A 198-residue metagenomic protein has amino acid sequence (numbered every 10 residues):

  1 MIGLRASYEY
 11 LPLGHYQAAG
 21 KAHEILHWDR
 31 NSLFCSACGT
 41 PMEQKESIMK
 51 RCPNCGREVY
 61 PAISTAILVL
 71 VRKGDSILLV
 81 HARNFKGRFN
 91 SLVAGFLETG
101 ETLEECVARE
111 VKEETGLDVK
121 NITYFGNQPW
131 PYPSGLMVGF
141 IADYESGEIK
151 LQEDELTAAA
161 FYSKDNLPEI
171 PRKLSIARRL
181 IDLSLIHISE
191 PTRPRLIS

Functional and structural regions predicted by a protein language model:
M1-S32, K86-N90, Y132, Q152-S189: Nudix hydrolase/Nudix homology domain
L33, E46-L92, F96, D118-V119 (+1 more regions): N-terminal strand-loop-strand
S36: Local cysteine-cluster metal-coordination motifs and their immediate loop/turn environment, predominantly Fe-S cluster
G39-M42, V59: Cys/His-rich microdomains that often coordinate metals
I67, L136-V138, T157: Change "...and in nucleic-acid phosphodiester-cleaving endonucleases..." to "...and in nucleic-acid processing enzymes
S91-G126, F140, E148: The catalytic Nudix box helix
Q128-K150: Active-site-adjacent beta-strand/loop module that shapes the phosphate/pyrophosphate-binding cleft
I186-E190, P194-S198: Single conserved hydrophobic/aromatic residue that forms the stacking wall/gate of nucleotide- or nucleobase-binding
